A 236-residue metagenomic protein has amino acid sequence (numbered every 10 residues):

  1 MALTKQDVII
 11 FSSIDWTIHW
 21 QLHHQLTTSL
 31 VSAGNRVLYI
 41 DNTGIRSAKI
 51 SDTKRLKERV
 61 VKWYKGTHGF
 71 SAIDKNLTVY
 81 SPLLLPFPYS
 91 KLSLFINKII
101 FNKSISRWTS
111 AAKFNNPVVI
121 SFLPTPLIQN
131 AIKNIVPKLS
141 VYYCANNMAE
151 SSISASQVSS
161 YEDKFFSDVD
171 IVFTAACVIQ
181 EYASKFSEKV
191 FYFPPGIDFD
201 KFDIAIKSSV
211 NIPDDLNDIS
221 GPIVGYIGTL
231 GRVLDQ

Functional and structural regions predicted by a protein language model:
T4, I9, G44, Y89-S90 (+2 more regions): Short N-terminal targeting/anchoring amphipathic segment
L26, K103-S110, A155-V172: Membrane-proximal helix-turn-helix segments that form the acceptor-binding/catalytic region of lipid-linked
K49-A111: A conserved catalytic-core segment of Leloir-type glycosyltransferases
V118-I120, I132-M148: Active-site proximal beta-strand in glycosyltransferases
V169-Y192: A short, active-site helix/loop in glycosyltransferases that binds the activated sugar's phosphate group
V178, F193-A205: Carbohydrate-associated surface elements
D203-D218: A short helix/loop element that forms part of the nucleotide-sugar donor recognition site in Leloir-type
L216-V233: Conserved donor-binding/catalytic core segment of Leloir-type glycosyltransferases
